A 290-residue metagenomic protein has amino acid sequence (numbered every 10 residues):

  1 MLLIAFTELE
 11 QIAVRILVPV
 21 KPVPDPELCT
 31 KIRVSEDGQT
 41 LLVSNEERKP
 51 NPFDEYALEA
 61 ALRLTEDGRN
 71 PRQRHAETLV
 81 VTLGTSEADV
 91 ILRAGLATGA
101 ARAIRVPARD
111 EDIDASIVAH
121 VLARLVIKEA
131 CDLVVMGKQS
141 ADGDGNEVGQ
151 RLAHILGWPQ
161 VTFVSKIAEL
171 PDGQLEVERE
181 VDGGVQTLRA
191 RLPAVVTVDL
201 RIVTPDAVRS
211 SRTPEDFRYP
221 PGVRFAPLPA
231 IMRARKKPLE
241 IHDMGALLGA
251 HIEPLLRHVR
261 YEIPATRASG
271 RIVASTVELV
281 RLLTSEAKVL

Functional and structural regions predicted by a protein language model:
A13-S35: Positively charged, low-complexity intrinsically disordered leader regions
I32-L58: Short catalytic helix/loop segments, enriched in acidic residues and glycine and frequently bearing histidine
D54-G68: Histidine-anchored nucleotide/phosphate-binding helix
N70-L79, R102: Residues at the starts of beta-strands that form the adenosine-phosphate
V90-I117: A glycine-rich helix N-cap at a beta->alpha junction
D114-V126: Glycine/small-residue-rich loop that forms an oxyanion/phosphate-binding "nest" at active or ligand-binding sites
G143-W158: Short Gly/Thr/Asp-enriched flexible loops that form oxyanion-binding sites at enzyme active sites
K166-L290: Electrostatically charged, flexible surface regions
